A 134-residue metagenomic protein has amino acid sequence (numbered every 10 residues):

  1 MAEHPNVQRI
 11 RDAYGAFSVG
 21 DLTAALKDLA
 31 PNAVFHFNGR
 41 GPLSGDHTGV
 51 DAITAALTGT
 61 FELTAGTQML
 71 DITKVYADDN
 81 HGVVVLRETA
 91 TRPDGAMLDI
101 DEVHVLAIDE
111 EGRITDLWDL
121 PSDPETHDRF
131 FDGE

Functional and structural regions predicted by a protein language model:
M1-P31, G133-E134: Short, low-complexity N-terminal intrinsically disordered segments enriched in polar/charged residues
I10-A13, A25-L29, A33, G49 (+4 more regions): Hydrophobic pocket/interface hotspot
T23, A30-D79: A solvent-exposed, acidic/Ser-Thr-rich amphipathic alpha-helical stretch
G59, V84-R92: Short beta-strand segments that buttress and anchor functional surface loops
G66, A96-L98: Short loop/turn motifs at secondary-structure junctions and domain boundaries
L70-V75, R87-T89, D101-A107, W118: Hydrophobic/aromatic beta-strand elements that line small-molecule binding cavities or substrate pockets in beta-rich
V103-R129: Short beta-strand edge/turn micro-motifs at domain boundaries
